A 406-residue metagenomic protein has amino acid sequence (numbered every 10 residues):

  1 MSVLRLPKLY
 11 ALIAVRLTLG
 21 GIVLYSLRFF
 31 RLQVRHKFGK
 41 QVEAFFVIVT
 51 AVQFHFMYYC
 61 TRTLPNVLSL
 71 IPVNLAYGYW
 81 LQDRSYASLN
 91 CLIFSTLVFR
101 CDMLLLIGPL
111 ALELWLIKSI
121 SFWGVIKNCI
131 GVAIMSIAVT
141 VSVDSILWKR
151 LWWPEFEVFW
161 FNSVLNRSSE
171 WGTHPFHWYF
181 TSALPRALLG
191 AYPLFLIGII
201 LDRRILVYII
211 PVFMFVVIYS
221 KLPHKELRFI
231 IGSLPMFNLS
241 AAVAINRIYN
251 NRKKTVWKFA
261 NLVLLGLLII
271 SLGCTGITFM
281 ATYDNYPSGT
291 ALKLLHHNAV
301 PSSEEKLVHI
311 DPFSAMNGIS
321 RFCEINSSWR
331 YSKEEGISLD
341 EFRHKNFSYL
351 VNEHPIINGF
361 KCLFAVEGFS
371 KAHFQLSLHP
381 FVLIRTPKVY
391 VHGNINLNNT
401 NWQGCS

Functional and structural regions predicted by a protein language model:
M1-L6, V67, F180-L184, G232: Short hydrophobic/aromatic helix or loop-helix immediately within or flanking a transmembrane segment in polytopic
R5-Q53, L206, I210: Transmembrane-helix signature of polytopic, membrane-embedded enzymes that assemble or transfer cell-envelope glycans
I48-F56, L68-S88, M236-S240: Specific aromatic-rich, kink-prone transmembrane helix
Y58-L68, L227: Short acidic/glycine- and proline-prone juxtamembrane loop motifs at membrane-interface regions of multi-pass membrane
A76-V98, D102-I137, I199-I200, L239 (+1 more regions): Perimembrane helix-loop-helix junctions
S121-I130, V141-W178, P287, A291: Extracytoplasmic catalytic-loop and juxtamembrane helix elements of membrane-embedded, polyprenol/dolichol-linked
T181-Y208, V216: Hydrophobic, aromatic-rich transmembrane alpha-helices and their immediate juxtamembrane boundary segments
R247-C405: Catalytic lumenal/periplasmic loop and adjoining terminal transmembrane helix of membrane glycan-assembly enzymes
